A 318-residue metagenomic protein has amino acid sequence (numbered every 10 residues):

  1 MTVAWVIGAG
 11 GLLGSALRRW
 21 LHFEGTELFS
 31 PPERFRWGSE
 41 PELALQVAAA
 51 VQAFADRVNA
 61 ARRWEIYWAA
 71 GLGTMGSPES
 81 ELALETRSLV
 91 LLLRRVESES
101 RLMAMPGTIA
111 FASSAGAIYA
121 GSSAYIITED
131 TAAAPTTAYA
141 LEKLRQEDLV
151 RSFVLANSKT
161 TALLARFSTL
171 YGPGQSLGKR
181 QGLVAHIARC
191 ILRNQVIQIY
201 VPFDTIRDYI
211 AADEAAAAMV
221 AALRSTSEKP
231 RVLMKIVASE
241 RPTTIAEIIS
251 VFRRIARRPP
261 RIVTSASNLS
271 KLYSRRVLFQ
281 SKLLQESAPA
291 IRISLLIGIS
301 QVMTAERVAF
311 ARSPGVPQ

Functional and structural regions predicted by a protein language model:
T2-E24: N-terminal Rossmann NAD(P)H-binding glycine-rich loop of SDR-like oxidoreductase domains
I7, R63-G71, F111-A112, I236: Rossmann-fold scaffold of SDR-type NAD(P)-dependent oxidoreductases
P41-S88: NAD(P)H-binding glycine-rich loop region in Rossmannoid oxidoreductase-like domains and their noncatalytic homologs
E65-Y67, L91-T137: Conserved Rossmann-fold NAD(P)-dependent oxidoreductase catalytic core, especially the SDR/UDP-sugar
G76-L82, A120-A124, S176-L177: Conserved catalytic-core motifs of eukaryotic protein kinase domains, centered on the activation segment
E142-R145: Active-site helix of classical SDR
R151-I206, A212-A216, F252: NAD(P)-dependent short-chain dehydrogenase/reductase
Q195, I199-F203, R207-Q318: C-terminal substrate-binding subdomain of Rossmann-fold SDR/epimerase-dehydratase oxidoreductases
